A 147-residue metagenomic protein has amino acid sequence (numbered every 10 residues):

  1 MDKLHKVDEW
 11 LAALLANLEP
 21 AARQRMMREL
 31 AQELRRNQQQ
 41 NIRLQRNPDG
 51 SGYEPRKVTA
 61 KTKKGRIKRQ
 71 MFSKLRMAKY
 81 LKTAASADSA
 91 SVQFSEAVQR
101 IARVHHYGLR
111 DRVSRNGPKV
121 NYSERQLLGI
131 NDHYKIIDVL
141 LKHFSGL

Functional and structural regions predicted by a protein language model:
M1-L147: Short, Lys/Arg-rich flexible segments
